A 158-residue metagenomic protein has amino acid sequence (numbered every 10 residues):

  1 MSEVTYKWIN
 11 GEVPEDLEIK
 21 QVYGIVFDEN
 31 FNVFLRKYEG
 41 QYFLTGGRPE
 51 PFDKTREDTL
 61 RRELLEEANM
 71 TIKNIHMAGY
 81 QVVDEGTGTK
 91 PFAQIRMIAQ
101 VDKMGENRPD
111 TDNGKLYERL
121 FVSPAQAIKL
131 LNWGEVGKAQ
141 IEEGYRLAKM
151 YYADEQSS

Functional and structural regions predicted by a protein language model:
M1-Y23: Acidic, metal-coordinating catalytic segment for phosphate/diphosphate chemistry, firing primarily on the Nudix
V4, W8, G47-P49, D53-R56: Conserved, aromatic- and glycine-enriched, well-ordered alpha/beta core segments that occur as contiguous structural
W8-V13, V82-T87, P91, E142-L147 (+1 more regions): Class I (Rossmann-like) S-adenosyl-L-methionine-dependent methyltransferase catalytic domain, capturing the SAM-binding
D16, Y42-L44, V83-E85: Short, solvent-exposed loop/turn segments at secondary-structure junctions
E18, F43, T111-K115: Short glycine-enriched loop/turn motifs at secondary-structure junctions
Q21-Q41, G46: A glycine-rich, hydrophobic loop/mini-helix early in the fold
E50-V136: Unchanged
K129-S158: Charged phosphate-binding loop/patch that engages nucleotide di/tri-phosphates or the phosphate backbone of nucleic
